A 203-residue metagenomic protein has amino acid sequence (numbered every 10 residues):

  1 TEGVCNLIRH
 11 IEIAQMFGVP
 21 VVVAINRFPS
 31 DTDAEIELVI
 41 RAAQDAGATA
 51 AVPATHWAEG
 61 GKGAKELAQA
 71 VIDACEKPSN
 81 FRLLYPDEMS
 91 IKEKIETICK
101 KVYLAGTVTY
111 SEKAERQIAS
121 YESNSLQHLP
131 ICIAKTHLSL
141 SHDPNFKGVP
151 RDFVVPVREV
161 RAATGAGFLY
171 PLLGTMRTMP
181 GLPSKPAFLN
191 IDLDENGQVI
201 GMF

Functional and structural regions predicted by a protein language model:
T1-C5, S30-D33: Conserved Switch II/interswitch segment of TRAFAC-class P-loop GTPases
H10, Q15-P20, I25, S30-T32 (+2 more regions): Hard-cation-handling environments
T109-D192, I200-F203: Long, compositionally biased intrinsically disordered regions
